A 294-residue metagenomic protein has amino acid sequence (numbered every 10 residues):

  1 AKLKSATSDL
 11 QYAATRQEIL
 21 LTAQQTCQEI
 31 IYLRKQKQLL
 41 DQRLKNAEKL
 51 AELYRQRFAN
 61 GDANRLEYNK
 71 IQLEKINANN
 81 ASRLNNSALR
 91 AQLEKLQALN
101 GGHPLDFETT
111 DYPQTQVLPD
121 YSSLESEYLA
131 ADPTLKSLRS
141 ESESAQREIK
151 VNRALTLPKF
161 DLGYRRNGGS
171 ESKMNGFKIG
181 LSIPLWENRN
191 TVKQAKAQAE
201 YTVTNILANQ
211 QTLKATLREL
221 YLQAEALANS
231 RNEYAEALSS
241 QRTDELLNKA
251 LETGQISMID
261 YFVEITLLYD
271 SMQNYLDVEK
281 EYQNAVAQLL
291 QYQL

Functional and structural regions predicted by a protein language model:
A1-T7, Y12: A broadly used, surface-exposed interaction patch
K2, R65-I76, K196, M258-L267: Short, charged, amphipathic alpha-helical segments
T15, I19-Q42, K49, Q56 (+4 more regions): Amphipathic alpha-helical coiled-coil segments
E18-A130, L220, L227, L246 (+1 more regions): Periplasmic alpha-helical coiled-coil/stalk elements that build and connect Gram-negative outer-membrane
Q36, Q114, L124, G168 (+2 more regions): Amphipathic, soluble alpha/beta structural segments
D62-A63, P133, Q255-I256: Residue-level recognition of short, well-ordered coil/turn positions that link secondary-structure elements
N80-S87, G168, S172-K173, V263 (+2 more regions): Outer-membrane beta-barrel domain signature
E125-K193, A197-T204, A215, Q223 (+1 more regions): A small-residue-enriched
